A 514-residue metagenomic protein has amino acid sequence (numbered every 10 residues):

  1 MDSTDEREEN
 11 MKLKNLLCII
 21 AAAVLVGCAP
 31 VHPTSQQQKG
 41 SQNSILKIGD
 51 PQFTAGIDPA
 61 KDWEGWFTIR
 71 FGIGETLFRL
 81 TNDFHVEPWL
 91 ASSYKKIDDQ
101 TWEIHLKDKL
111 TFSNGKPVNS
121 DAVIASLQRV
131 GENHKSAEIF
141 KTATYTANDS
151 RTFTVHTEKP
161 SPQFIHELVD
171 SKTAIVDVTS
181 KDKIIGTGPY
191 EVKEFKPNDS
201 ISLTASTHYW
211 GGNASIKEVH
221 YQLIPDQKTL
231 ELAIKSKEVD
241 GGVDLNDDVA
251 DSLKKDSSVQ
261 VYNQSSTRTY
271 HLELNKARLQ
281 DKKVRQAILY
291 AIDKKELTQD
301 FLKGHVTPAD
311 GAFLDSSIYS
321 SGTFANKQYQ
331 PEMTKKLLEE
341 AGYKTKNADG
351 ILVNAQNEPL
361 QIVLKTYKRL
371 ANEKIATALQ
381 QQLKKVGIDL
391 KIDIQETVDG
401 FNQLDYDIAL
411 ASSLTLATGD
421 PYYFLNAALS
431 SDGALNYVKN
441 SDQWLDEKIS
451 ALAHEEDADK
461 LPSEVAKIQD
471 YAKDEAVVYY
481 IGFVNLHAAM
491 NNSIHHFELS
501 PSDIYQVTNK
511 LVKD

Functional and structural regions predicted by a protein language model:
G49-I97, I185, D503: N-terminal lobe/hinge region of extracytoplasmic solute-binding protein
H85, P160-A214, E218-H220, K228 (+2 more regions): Gly/Pro-rich hinge or "lid" segments in bacterial periplasmic/extracellular proteins
S92-H134: Aromatic- and charge-enriched surface segment that lines or borders ligand/interaction sites
K95-D99, E103, A137-V178, K196: Surface-exposed binding/hinge segments that line and control ligand-binding clefts or catalytic entry sites
S206-S252: Ligand-site clamp/hinge motif
Q280-A378: Append "and occasionally in soluble cytosolic enzymes with long acidic Gly/Pro-rich linkers
A291-S321, A371-Q380, F401-D514: Detector for C-terminal structural segments
K344-L416, L486: Ligand/substrate-recognition segments at binding pockets and active sites
